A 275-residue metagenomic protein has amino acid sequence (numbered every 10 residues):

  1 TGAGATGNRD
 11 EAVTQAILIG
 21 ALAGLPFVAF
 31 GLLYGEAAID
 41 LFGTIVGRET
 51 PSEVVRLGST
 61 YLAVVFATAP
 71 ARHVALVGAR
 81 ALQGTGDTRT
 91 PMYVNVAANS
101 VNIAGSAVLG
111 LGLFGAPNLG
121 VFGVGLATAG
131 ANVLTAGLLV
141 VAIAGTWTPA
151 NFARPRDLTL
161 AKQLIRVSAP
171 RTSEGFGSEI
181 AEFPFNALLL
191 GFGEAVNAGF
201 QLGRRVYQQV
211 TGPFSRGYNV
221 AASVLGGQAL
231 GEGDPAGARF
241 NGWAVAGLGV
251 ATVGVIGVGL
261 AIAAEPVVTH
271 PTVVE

Functional and structural regions predicted by a protein language model:
T1-A29, R72-G84, T88-P91, G199-A264: Small-residue-rich hydrophobic transmembrane alpha-helices
G20, L62-V65, A69, D87 (+5 more regions): Residue-level recognition of transmembrane alpha-helices in multi-pass small-molecule transporters/permeases
L25-E36, D40-L41, V64, I103 (+6 more regions): Membrane-embedded alpha-helical segments of multi-pass transporters/permeases
A37-G78, V274-E275: Alpha-helical transmembrane segments of multi-pass membrane proteins
S52-L57, V121-F122, L126, Q163-V167 (+2 more regions): Interfacial/gating helices of multi-pass transporter permease domains
Y61, V94-V108, A116-P149: Hydrophobic alpha-helical transmembrane segments
A69-V77, A81, V96-V108, A129 (+5 more regions): Hydrophobic alpha-helical transmembrane bundles that constitute the permease/transmembrane domains of multi-pass
T128, V140-S178: Interhelical loop/hinge segments that connect adjacent transmembrane helices in multipass membrane
